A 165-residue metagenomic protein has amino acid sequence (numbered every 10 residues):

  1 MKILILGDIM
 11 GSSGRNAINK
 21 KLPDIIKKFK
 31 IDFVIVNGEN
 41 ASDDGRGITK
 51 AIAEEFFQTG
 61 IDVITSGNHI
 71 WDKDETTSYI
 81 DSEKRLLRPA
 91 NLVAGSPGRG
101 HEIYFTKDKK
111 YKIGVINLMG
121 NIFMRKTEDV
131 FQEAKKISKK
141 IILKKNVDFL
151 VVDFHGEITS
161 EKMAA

Functional and structural regions predicted by a protein language model:
M1-A165: Acidic, metal/ion-coordinating pockets
